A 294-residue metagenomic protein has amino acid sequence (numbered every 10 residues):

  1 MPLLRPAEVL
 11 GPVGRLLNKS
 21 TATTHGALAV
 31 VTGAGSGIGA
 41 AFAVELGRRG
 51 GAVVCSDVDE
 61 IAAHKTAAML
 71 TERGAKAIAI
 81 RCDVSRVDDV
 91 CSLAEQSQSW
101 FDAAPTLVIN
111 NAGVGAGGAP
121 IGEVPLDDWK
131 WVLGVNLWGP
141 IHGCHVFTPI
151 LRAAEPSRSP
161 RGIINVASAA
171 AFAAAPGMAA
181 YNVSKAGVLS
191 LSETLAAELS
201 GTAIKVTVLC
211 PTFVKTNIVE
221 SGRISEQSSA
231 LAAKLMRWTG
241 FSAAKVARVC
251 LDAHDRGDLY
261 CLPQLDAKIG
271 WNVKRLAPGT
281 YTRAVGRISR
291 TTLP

Functional and structural regions predicted by a protein language model:
L28, G35-S36: Conserved glycine-rich cofactor-binding loop
G51-K65: Conserved glycine-rich Rossmann-like NAD(P)H-binding loop of the short-chain dehydrogenase/reductase
E60-I61, R81-S92, L126: The beta1-alpha1 cofactor-binding region of Rossmann-like NAD(H)/NADP(H)-dependent oxidoreductases
A119-I121, P125-K130: Substrate-binding pocket helix/loop in short-chain dehydrogenase/reductase
C144, S184: Active-site helix of classical SDR
S168: Residue(s) in the substrate-gating loop at a strand-loop-helix junction that position the organic substrate next
G201-L265: SDR active-site lid
